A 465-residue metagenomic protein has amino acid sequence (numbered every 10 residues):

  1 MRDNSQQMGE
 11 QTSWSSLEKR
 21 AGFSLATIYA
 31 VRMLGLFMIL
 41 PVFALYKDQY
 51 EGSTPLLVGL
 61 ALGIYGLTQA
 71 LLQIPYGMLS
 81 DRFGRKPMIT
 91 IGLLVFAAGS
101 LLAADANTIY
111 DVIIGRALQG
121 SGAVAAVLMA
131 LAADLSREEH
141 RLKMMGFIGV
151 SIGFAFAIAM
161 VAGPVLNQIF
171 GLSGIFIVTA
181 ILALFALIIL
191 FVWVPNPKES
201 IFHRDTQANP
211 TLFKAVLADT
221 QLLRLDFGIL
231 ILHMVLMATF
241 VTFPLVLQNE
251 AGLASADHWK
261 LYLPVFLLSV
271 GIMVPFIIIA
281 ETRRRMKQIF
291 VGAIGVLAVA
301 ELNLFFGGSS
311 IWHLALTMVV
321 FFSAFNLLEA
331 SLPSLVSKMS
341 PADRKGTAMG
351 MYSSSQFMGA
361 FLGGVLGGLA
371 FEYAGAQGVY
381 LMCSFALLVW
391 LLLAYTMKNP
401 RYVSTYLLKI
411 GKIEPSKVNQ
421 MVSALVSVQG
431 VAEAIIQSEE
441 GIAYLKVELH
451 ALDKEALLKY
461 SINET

Functional and structural regions predicted by a protein language model:
Q6-L17, P195-G228: Juxtamembrane intracellular "pre-TM" segments in multi-pass secondary transporters
P41-P55, V241-D257: Short amphipathic helix-loop junctions that connect adjacent transmembrane helices in Major Facilitator Superfamily/SLC
G66-I74, F156-A157, F266-V274, A360-F361: Residue-level signature of mid-helix packing/kink "hotspots" within the transmembrane helices of 12-pass Major
L71-N107: Conserved MFS/SLC helix-loop-helix module at the cytosolic interface between two early adjacent transmembrane helices
Q73-G84, I272-R285, F371: Helix-to-loop junctions at the C-terminal end of transmembrane segments in multipass secondary transporters
R82-G92, E281-I294: Cytoplasmic membrane-interface "Motif A"-like loop-to-helix N-cap segments of 12-TM Major Facilitator Superfamily
G115-I152: Cytoplasmic helix-loop-helix junction between adjacent transmembrane helices in 12-TM secondary transporters
I181-S200, W390-K398: C-terminal membrane-cytosol helix-exit motif in multi-pass small-molecule transporters
